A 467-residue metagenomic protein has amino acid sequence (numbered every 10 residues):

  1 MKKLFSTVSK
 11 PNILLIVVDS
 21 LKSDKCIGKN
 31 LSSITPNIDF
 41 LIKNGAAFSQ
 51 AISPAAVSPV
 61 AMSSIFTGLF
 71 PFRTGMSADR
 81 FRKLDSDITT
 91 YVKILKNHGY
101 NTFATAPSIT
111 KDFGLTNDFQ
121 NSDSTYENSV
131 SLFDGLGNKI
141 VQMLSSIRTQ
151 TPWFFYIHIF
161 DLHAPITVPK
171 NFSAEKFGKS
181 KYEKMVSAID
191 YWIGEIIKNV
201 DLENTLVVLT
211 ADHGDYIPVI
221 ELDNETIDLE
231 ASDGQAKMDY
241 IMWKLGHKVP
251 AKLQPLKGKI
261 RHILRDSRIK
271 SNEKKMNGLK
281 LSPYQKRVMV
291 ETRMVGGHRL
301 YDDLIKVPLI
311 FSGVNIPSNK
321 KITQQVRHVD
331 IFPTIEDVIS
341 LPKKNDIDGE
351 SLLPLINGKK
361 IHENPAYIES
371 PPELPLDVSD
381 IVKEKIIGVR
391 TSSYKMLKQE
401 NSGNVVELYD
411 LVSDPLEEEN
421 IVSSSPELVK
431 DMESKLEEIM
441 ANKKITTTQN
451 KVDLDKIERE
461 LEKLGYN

Functional and structural regions predicted by a protein language model:
M1-N467: Catalytic domains that recognize anionic headgroups
